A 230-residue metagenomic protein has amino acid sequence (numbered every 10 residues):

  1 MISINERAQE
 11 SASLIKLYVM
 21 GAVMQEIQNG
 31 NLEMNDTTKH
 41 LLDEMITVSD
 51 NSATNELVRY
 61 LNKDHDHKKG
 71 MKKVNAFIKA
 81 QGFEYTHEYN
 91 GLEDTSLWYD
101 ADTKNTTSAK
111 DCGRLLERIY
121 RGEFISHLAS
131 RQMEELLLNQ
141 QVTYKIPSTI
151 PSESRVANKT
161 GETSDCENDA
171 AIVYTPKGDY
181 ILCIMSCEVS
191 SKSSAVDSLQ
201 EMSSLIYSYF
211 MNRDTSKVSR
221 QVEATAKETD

Functional and structural regions predicted by a protein language model:
A8-L32, M45, L182: Active-site SXXK
M20-N29, I46-N51, V58-K63, N75 (+5 more regions): Sec-exported extracytoplasmic/periplasmic mature domains
Q25-D43, S126-S130: Short, well-structured active-site flanking segments
M34, T106, I150, T163-D165 (+1 more regions): Extracellular/periplasmic catalytic domains that process cell-envelope and extracellular macromolecules
N35-T54, R59-K63, E93-S96, R220-T225: Acidic helix-start/capping segments at beta-turn-to-alpha-helix junctions
I46-S49, L57-L61, F83, Y89-E93 (+3 more regions): Active-site-proximal beta-strand/loop segments in catalytic clefts of secreted hydrolases
T54-R121: Mid-domain, small-residue-enriched loop/turn segments at the edges of structured enzyme/sensor domains
R114-Y144, R155, D165-D230: Structured C-terminal helix/loop/strand segments within mature extracytoplasmic catalytic/sensor domains
